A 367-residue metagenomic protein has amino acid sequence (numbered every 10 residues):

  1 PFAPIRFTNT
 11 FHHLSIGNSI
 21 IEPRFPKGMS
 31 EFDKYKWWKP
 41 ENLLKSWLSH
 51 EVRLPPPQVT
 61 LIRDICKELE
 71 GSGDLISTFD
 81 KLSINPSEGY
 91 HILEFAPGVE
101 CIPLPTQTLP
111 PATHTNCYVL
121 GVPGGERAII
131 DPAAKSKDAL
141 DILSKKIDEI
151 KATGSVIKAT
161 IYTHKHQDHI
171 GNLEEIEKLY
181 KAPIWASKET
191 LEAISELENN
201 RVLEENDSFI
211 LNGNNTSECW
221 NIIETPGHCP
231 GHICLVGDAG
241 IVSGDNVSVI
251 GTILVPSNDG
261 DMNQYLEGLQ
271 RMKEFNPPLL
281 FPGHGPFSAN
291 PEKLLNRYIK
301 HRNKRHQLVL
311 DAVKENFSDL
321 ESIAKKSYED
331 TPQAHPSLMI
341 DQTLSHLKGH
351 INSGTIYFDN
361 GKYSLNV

Functional and structural regions predicted by a protein language model:
P1-F7, I299, H335: Acidic pyrophosphate-coordinating catalytic loop
T10-G17, R24-V52: NUDIX/MutT-family hydrolases
V99-D148, C234-N246: Conserved beta-strand hairpin/beta-sheet module of binuclear metal-dependent hydrolase folds, prominently
T113, A134-E218: Active-site HxH/HxHxD metal-binding segment of metal-dependent hydrolases
L120, L143, H284, V309 (+1 more regions): Residue-level signal for inorganic ion chemistry
E126-I129, A134-K137, S208, N215-L308: Metallo-beta-lactamase
D311-V367: C-terminal regulatory/interaction regions
